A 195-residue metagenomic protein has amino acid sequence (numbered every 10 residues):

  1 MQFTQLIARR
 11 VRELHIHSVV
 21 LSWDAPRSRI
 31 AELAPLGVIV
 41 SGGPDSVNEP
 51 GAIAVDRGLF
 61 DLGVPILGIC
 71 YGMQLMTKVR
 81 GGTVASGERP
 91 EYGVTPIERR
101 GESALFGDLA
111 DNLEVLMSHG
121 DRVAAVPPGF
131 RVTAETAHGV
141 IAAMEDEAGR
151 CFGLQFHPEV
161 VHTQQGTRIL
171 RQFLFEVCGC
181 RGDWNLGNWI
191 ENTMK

Functional and structural regions predicted by a protein language model:
M1-G37, S46-V47, A54-V55, F60-L62 (+1 more regions): RNA-binding accessory domains that recognize and position tRNA/RNA substrates
V40-P44, Y71: Glycine-rich beta-strand-to-loop/alpha-helix junction loops that act as flexible
G68, G72, T77: Gly/Ala-rich beta-loop-alpha elbow adjacent to hydrolase catalytic centers
